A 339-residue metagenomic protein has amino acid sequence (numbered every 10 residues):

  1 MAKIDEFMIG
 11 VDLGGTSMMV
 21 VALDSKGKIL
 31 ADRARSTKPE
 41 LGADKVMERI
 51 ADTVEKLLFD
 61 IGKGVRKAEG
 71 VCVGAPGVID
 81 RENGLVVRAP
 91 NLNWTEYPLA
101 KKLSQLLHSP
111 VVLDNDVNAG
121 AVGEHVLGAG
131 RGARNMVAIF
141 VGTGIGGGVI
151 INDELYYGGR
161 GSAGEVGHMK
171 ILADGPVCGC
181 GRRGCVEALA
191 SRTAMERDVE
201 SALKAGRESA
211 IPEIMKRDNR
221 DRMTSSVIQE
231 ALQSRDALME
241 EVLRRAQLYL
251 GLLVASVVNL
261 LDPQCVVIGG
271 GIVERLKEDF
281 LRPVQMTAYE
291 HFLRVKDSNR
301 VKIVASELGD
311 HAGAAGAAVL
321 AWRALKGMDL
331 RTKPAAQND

Functional and structural regions predicted by a protein language model:
M1-G70, D80-N83, K101-V111, V126-A133 (+3 more regions): ATP-binding/phosphotransfer module of carbohydrate and carboxylate kinases, centering on a glycine-rich
D12, C72-P76, A138-G144, G148-I150 (+1 more regions): Short beta-strand segments
R33-R35, P90, G159: Short hydrophobic alpha-helix segments
G84-T95: A charged helix-plus-loop insertion that forms the helical arch/lid used to bind and gate nucleic-acid substrates
L113-V117, A121: Short loop/edge segments at beta-strand edges and connector loops that shape dinucleotide/nucleotide cofactor-binding
V117-N118, T143-I145, G309: Acidic, glycine-rich active-site loops and adjacent beta-strand->loop/helix elements that engage anionic groups
G120-V126, G147-V149, H168-M169: Adenylate-forming
S162-V166: Structural signature of FAD isoalloxazine-binding scaffolds in flavoprotein oxidoreductases
